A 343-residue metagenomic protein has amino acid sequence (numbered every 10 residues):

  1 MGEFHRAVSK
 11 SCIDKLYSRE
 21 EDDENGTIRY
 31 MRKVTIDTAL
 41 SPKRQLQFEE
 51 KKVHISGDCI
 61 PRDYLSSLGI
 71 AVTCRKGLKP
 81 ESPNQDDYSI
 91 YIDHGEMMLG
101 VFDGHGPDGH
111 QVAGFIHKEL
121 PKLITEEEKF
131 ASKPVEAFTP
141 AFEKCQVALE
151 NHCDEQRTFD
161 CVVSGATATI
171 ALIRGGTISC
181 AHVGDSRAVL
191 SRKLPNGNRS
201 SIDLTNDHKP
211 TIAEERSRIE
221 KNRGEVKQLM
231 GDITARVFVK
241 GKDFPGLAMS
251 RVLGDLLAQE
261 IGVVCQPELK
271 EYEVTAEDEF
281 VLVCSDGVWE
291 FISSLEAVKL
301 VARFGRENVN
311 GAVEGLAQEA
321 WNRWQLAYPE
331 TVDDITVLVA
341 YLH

Functional and structural regions predicted by a protein language model:
M1-H343: PP2C/PPM-type serine/threonine phosphatase catalytic domain
